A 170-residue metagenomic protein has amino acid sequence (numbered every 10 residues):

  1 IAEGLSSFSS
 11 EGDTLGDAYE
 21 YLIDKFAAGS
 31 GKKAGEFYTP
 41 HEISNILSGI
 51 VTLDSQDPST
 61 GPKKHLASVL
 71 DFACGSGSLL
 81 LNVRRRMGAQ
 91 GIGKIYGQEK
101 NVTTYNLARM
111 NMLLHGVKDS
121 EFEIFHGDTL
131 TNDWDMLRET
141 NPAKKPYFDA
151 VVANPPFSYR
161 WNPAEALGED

Functional and structural regions predicted by a protein language model:
I1-G31: Long recognition/docking surfaces used for binding and targeting
K33-A34, E169: Glycine-rich, flexible loop/turn motifs
E36-A153, S158-R160: Conserved S-adenosyl-L-methionine
S158-D170: Mobile active-site "lid"/loop adjacent to the S-adenosyl-L-methionine
